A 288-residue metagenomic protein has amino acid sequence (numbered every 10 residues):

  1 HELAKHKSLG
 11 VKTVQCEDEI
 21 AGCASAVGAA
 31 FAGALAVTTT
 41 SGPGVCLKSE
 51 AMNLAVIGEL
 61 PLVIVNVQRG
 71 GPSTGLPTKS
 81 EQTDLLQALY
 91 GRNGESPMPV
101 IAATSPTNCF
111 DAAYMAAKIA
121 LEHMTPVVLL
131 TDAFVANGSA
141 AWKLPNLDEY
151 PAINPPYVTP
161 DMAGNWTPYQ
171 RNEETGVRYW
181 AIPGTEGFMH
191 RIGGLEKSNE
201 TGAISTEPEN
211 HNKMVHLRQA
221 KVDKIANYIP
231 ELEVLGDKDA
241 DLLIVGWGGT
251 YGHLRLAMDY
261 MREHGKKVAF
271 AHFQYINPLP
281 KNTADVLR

Functional and structural regions predicted by a protein language model:
H1, I20, G42-V45, S105-N108 (+3 more regions): Gly/Ser/Thr-rich loops at beta-strand to alpha-helix junctions that form or flank small-molecule/cofactor-binding
H1-Y90, S96-M98, A102-A103: Thiamine diphosphate
Q15-C16, A102, P106, P208 (+1 more regions): Short acidic-aromatic active-site loops that bind/stabilize oxyanions
F31-G33, I57-E59, E95-S96, E122-M124 (+2 more regions): Short, well-ordered loop/turn elements at secondary-structure boundaries
G71-S73, N108-C109, A136-S139: Short, well-ordered, mixed-charge alpha-helical segments that flank or form enzyme active sites
G94-P97, K197-N199: A short small-residue
S96-A120: Active-site/ligand-binding-proximal alpha/beta "capping" segment
A112, A117-R288: Flexible, low-complexity linker and terminal segments
